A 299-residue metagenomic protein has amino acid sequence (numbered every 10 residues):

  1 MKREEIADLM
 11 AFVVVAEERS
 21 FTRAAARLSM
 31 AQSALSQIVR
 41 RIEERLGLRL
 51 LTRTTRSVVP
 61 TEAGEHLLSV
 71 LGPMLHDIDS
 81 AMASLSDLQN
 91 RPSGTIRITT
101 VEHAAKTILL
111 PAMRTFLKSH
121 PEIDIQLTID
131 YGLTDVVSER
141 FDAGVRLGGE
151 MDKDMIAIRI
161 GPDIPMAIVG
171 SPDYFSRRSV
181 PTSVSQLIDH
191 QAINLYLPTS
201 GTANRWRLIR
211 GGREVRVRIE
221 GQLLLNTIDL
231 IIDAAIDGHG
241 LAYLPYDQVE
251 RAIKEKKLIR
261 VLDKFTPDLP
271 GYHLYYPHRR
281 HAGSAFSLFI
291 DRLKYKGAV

Functional and structural regions predicted by a protein language model:
M1-R3, E122, Y246-E255, K264-V299: C-terminal effector-binding regulatory domain of bacterial HTH transcription factors
V14-S29: Short helix-boundary/capping micro-motifs
A31-A34, I38-R41, A112: Residues within the DNA-recognition helix of helix-turn-helix
R41-I42, F116, F289: DNA major-groove recognition helices of helix-turn-helix
E43-P60: A short LG(V/I)-centered, amphipathic sequence patch enriched for acidic residue(s) preceding the LG motif
T55-V58, E65, H76-R97: Short helix-loop hinge/linker segments at domain boundaries
S93-K153: Central regulatory/effector-binding core of bacterial HTH transcription factors
S138, E150-Y272, V299: C-terminal regulatory
